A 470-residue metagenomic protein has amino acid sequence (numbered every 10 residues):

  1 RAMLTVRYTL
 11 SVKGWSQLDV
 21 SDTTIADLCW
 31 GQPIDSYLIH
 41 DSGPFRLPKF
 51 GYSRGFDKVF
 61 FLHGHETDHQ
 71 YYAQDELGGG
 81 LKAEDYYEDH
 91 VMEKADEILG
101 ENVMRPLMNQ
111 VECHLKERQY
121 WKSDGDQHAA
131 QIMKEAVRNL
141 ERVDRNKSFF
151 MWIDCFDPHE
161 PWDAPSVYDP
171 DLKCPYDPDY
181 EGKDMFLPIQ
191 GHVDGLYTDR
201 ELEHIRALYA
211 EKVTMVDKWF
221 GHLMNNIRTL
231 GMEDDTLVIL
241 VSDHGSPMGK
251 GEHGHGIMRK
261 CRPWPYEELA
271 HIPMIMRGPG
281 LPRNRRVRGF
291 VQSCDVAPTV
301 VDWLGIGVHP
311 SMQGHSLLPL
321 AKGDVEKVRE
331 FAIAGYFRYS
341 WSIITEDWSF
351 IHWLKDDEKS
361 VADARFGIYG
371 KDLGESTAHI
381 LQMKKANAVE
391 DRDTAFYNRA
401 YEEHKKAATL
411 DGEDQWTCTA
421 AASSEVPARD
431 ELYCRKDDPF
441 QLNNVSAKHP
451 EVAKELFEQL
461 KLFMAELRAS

Functional and structural regions predicted by a protein language model:
R1-S470: Catalytic domains that recognize anionic headgroups
